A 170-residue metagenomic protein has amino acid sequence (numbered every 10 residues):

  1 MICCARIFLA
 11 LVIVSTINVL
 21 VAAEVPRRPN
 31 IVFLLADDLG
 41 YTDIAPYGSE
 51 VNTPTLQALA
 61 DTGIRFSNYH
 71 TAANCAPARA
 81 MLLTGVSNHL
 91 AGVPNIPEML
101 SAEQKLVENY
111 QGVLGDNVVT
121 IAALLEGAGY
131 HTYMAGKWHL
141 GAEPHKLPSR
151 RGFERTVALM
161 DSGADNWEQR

Functional and structural regions predicted by a protein language model:
M1-C4: N-terminal secretory signal peptides that target proteins for export/translocation
R6-N18: Bacterial N-terminal signal peptides
V19-R170: Formylglycine-dependent sulfatase
